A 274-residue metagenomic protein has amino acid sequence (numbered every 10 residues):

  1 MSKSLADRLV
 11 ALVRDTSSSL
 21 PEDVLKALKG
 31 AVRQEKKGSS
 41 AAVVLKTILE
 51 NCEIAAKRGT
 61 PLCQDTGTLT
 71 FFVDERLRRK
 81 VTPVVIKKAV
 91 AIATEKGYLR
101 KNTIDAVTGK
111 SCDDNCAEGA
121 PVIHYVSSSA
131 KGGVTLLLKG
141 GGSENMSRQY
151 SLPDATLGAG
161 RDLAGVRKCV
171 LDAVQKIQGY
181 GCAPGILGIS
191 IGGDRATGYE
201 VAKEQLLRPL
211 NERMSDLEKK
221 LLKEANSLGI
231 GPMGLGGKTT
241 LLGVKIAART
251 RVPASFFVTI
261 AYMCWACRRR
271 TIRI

Functional and structural regions predicted by a protein language model:
M1-I274: Non-transmembrane, aqueous-exposed alpha-helical and coiled segments at domain scale
